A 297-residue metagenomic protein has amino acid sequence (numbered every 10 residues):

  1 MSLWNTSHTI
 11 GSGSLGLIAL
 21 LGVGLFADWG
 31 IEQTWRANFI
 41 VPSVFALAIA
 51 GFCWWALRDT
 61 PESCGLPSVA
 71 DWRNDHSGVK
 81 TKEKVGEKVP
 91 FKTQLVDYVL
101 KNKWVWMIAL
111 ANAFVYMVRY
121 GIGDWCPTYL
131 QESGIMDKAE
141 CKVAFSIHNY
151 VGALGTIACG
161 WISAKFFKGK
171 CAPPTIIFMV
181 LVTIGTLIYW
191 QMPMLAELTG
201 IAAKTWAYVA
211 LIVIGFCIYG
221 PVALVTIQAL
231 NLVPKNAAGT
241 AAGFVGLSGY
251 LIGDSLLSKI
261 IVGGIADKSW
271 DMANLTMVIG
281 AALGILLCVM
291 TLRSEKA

Functional and structural regions predicted by a protein language model:
M1, Y219-P234: Intracellular juxtamembrane helix-capping segments at the cytosolic ends of symmetry-related transmembrane helices
M1-G24, G152, G246-L257: Glycine-rich segments within core transmembrane alpha-helices of 12-TM secondary carriers
S12, P234-D267: A late C-terminal transmembrane helix in Major Facilitator Superfamily
R36-W55, A273-M290: Symmetry-related core transmembrane helices of the 12-TM Major Facilitator Superfamily/SLC fold
C64-M107: Juxtamembrane intracellular "pre-TM" segments in multi-pass secondary transporters
Y98-I157, V222, D254-S258: Extracytoplasmic gate region of multi-pass secondary transporters
A164-M179: Cytoplasmic membrane-interface "Motif A"-like loop-to-helix N-cap segments of 12-TM Major Facilitator Superfamily
V180-G200: C-terminal ends and interior cores of transmembrane alpha-helices in multi-pass membrane transporters/permeases
